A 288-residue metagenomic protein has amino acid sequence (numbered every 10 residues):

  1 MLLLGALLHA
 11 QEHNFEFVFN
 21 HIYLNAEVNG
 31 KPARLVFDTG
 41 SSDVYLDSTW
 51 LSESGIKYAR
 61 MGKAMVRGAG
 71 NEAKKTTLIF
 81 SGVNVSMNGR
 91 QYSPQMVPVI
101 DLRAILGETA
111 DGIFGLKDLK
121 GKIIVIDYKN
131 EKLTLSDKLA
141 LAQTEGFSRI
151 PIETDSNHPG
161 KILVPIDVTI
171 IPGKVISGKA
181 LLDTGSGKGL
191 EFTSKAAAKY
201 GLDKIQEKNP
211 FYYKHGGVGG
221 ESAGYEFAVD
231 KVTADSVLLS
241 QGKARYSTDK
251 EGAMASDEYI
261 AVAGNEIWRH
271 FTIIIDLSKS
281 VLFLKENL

Functional and structural regions predicted by a protein language model:
M1-H13: Bacterial Sec-dependent N-terminal signal peptides
A10-L288: Pepsin/retropepsin-fold aspartyl endopeptidases
